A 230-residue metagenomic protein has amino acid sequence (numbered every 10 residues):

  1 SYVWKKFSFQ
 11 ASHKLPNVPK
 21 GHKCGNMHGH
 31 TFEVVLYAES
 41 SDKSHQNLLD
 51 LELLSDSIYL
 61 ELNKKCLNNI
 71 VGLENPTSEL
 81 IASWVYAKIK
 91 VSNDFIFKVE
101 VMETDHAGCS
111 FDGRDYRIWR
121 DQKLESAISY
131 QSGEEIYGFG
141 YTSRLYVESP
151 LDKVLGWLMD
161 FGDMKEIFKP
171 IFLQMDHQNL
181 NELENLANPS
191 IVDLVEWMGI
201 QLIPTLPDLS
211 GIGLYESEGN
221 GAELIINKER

Functional and structural regions predicted by a protein language model:
S1-R230: Charge-rich, low-complexity N-terminal segments
